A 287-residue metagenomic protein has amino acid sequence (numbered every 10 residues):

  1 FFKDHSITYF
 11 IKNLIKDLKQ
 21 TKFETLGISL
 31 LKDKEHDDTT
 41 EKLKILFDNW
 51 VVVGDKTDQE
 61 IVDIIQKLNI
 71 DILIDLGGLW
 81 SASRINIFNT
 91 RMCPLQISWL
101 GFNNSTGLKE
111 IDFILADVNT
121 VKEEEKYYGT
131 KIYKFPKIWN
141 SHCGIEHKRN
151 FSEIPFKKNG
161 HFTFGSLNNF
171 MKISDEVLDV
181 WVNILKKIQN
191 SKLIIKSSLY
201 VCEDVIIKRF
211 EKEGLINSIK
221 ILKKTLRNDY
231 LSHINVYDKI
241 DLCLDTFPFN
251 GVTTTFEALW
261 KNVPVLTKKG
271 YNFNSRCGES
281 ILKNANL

Functional and structural regions predicted by a protein language model:
F1-E110, A116-E125, L193-L287: Conserved nucleotide-cofactor-binding alpha/beta core module
L14-T21, D175-N190: Short hydrophobic signal-anchor/transmembrane segments that target glycosyltransferases and glycosylation machinery
L95, D112, K131, G160-F162: A generic secondary-structure signal marking the coil-to-beta-strand transition
F113-V121, G129-C143, K220: Donor nucleotide-sugar binding/catalytic pocket of nucleotide-sugar-dependent glycosyltransferases
K126-Y127, N140-F156, S232: Acidic anion/phosphate-binding donor-loop and adjacent secondary structure in glycosyltransferase catalytic cores
P155-H161, I184-I188: Glycine-rich phosphate/diphosphate-binding loops that line cofactor/substrate pockets in enzymes
K158-I173, L178: Conserved donor-binding/catalytic core segment of Leloir-type glycosyltransferases
